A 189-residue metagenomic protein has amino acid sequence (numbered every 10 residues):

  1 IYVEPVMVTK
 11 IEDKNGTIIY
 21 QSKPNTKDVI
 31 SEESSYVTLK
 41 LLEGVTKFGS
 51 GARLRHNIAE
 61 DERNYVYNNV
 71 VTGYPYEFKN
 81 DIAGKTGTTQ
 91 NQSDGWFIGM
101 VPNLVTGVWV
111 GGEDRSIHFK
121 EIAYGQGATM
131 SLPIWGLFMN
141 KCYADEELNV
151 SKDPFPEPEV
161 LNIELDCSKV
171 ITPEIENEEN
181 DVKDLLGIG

Functional and structural regions predicted by a protein language model:
I1-I171, I175, D184: A penicillin-recognizing enzyme superfamily signal
E179: Short cysteine/histidine-rich zinc-coordinating motifs and their immediately flanking basic loops
V182-G189: Extended acidic low-complexity intrinsically disordered regions
